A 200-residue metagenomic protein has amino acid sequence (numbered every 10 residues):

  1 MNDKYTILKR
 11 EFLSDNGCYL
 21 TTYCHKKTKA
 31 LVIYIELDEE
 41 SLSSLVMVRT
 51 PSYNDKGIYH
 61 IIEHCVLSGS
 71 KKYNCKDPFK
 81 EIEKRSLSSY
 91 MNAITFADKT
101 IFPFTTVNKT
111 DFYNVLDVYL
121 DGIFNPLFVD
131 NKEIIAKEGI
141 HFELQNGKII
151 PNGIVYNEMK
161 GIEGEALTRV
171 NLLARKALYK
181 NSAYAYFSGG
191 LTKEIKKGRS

Functional and structural regions predicted by a protein language model:
M1-E39: N- or domain-start disorder-to-order transition segments that initiate the globular core
C18-Y23, G161-G164, T168-S200: Histidine-acidic residue clusters that define the catalytic metal-binding segment of zinc metallopeptidase domains
K29-A30, E83-S89, K197-S200: Short amphipathic beta-strand starts and helix->beta connectors
E36-D121, N125-P126, E133, G164-T168 (+1 more regions): M16/MPP (pitrilysin/insulinase) zinc-metallopeptidase core fold and M16-derived inactive scaffolds
D121-G122, N157-E158, R175-K176: Short, hydrophobic/amphipathic alpha-helical patches that form generic packing surfaces within helical domains
P126-E158: Acidic/histidine-enriched alpha-helical segments
